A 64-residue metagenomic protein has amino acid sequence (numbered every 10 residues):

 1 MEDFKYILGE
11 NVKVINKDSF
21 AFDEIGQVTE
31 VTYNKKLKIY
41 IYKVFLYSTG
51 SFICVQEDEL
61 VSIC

Functional and structural regions predicted by a protein language model:
E2-C64: Basic/aromatic-rich interaction segments and small domains that mediate binding to polyanionic partners
